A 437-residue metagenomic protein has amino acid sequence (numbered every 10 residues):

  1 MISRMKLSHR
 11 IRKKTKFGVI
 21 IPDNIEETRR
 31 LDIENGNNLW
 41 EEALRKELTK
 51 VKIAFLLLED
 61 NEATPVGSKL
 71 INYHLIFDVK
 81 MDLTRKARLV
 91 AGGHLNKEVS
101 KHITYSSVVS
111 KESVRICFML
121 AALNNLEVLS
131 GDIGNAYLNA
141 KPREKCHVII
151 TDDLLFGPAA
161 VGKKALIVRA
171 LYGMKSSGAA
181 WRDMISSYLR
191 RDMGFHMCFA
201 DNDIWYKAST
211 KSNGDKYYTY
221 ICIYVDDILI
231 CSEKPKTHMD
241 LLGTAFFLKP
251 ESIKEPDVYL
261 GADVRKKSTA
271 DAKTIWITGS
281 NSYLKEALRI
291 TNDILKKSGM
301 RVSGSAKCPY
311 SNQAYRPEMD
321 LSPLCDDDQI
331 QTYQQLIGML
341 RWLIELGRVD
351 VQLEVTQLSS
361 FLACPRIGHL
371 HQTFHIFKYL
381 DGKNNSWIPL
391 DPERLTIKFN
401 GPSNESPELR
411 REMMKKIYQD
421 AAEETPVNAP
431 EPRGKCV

Functional and structural regions predicted by a protein language model:
M1-V437: Long, low-complexity, charge-biased intrinsically disordered regions
